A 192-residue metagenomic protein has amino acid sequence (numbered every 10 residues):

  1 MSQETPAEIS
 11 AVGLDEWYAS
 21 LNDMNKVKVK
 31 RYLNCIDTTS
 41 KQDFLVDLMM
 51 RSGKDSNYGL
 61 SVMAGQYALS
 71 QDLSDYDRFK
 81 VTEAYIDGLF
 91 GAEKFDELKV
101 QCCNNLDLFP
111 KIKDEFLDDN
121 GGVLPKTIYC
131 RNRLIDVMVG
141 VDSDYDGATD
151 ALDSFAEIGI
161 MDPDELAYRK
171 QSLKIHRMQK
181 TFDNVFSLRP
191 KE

Functional and structural regions predicted by a protein language model:
M1-T38: Long, contiguous interaction/recruitment modules in multidomain scaffold/adaptor proteins
D15-K26, G53-Q66, E93-K113, D142-Y145: Helix-turn-helix repeat elements of alpha-solenoid scaffolds
R31-T38, Y67-D75, A156-I160, P190-K191: Solenoid-like repeat scaffolds
D37-M50, L73-E93, V100-P110, L124-V137: Amphipathic alpha-helical repeat scaffolds of TPR domains
S74-K80, P110-D118, E157-R169: Boundary/linker segments of alpha-helical solenoid repeat arrays
A92-E97, I128-D144, L173-E192: Alpha-helical linker/edge segments of TPR/alpha-solenoid repeat scaffolds and analogous pre-/post-domain helices
V100-P110, Y145-M161, P190: TPR/TPR-like (Sel1-like) alpha-helical repeat modules
